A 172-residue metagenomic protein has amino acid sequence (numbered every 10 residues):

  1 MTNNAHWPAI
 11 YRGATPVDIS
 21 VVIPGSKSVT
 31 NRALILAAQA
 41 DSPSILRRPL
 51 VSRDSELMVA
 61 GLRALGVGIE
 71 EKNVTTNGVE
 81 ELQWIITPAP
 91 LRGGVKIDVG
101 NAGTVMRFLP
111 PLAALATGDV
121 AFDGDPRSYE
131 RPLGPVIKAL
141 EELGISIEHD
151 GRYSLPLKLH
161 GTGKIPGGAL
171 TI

Functional and structural regions predicted by a protein language model:
M1-I172: Structural preference for solvent-exposed beta-strand-turn elements and adjacent flexible terminal/loop segments within
